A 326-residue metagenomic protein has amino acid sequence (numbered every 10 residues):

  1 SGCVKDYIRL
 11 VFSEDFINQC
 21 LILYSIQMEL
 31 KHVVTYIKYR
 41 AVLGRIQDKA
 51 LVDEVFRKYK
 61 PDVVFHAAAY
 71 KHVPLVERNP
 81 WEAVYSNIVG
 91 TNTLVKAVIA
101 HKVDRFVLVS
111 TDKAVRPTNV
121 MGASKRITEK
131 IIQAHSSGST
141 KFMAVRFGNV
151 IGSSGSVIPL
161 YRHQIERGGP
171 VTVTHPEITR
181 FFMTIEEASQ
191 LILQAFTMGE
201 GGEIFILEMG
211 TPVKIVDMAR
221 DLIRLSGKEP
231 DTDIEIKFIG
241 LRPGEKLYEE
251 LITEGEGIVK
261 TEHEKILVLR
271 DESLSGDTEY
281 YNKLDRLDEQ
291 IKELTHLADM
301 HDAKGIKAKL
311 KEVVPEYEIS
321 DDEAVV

Functional and structural regions predicted by a protein language model:
D6-I8: Alpha-helix boundary/capping motif
F12, F16-I17: Hydrophobic, low-acid, alpha-helix-prone terminal segments
A41, A83, F106, F142-V145: Hydrophobic/aromatic anchor residues within beta-strands of the central parallel beta-sheet of Rossmann-like
A41-V63: Conserved Rossmann-fold cofactor-binding substructure of NAD(P)-dependent oxidoreductases
V42-L43, Y85, H175, F238: Conserved residues in the N-terminal Rossmann fold of short-chain dehydrogenase/reductase
P61-A67, L108: Rossmann-fold scaffold of SDR-type NAD(P)-dependent oxidoreductases
Y70-R126, A134-H135: Conserved Rossmann-fold NAD(P)-dependent oxidoreductase catalytic core, especially the SDR/UDP-sugar
E129-V150, S154-V326: Strand-loop microenvironment adjacent to phosphate/nucleotide-handling motifs in alpha/beta enzyme folds
